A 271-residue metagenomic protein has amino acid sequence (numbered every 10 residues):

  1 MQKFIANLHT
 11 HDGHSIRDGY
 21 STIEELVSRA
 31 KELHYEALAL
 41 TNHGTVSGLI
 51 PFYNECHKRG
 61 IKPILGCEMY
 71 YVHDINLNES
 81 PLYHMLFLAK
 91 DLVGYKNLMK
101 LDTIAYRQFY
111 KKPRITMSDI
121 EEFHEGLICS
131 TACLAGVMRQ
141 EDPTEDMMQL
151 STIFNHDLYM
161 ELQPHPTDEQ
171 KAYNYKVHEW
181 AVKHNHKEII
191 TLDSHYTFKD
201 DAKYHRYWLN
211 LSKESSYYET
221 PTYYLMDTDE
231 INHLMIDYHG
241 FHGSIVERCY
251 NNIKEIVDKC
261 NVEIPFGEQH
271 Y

Functional and structural regions predicted by a protein language model:
M1-Y271: Phosphodiester-processing cores and adjacent nucleic acid-binding clamps
